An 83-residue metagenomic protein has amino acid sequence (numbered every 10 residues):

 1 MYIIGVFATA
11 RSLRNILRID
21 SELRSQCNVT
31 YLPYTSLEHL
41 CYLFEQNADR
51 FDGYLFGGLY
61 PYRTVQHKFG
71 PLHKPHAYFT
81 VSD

Functional and structural regions predicted by a protein language model:
M1-D83: Alpha-helical/coil-rich non-catalytic "connector" segments in signaling and regulatory proteins
